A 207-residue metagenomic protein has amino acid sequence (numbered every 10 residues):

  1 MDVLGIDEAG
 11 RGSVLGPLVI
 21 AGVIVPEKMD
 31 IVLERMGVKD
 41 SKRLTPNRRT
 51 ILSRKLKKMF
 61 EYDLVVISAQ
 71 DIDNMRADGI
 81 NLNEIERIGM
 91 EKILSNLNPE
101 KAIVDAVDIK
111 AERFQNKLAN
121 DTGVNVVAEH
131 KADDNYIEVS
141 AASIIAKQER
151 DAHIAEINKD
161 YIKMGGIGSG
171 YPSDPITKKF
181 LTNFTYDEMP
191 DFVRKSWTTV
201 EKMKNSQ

Functional and structural regions predicted by a protein language model:
M1-Q207: RNase H-like, Mg2+-dependent phosphodiesterase core, and more generally RNA phosphate-backbone-engaging helix-loop
